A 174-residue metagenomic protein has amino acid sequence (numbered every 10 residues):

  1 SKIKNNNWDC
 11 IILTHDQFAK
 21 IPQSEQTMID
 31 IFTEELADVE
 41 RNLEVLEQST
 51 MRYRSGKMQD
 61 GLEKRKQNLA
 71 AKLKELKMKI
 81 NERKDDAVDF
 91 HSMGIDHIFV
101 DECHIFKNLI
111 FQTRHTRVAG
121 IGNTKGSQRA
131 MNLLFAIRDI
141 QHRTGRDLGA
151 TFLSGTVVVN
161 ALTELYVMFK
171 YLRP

Functional and structural regions predicted by a protein language model:
K2-I11: Conserved motor-coupling elements within RecA-like helicase/translocase cores
Q17-P174: Signature of the SF2 helicase/ATPase Hel1-core->accessory helical subdomain module
